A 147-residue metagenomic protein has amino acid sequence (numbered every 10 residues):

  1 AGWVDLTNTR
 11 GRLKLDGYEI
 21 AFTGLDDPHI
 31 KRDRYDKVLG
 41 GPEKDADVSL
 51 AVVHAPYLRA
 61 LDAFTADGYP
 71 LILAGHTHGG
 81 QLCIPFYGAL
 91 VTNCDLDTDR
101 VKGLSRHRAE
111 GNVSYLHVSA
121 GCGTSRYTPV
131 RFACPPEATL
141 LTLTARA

Functional and structural regions predicted by a protein language model:
A1, P135-R146: Extended low-complexity acidic/polar segments
A1-W3, T7-T9, L15-D62, T128-P135: Binuclear metal-dependent hydrolase catalytic cores centered on His/Asp/Glu-rich metal-binding motifs
L6-T7, H117-S119, L143: Mature, folded catalytic cores of secreted/periplasmic enzymes
R12-K14, L104-R106, L140-T144: Short, well-ordered beta-strand micro-motif
K14-L15, G80: Short secondary-structure capping/turn micro-motifs that flank functional sites
D16-Y18, E110-N112, R146-A147: Short strand-connecting beta-turns/loops that link adjacent beta-strands
D27, G121-G123, R146: Short, glycine-/Ser/Thr-/acidic-enriched flexible segments
P56-T139: Conserved beta-sheet core of the metallophosphoesterase superfamily
